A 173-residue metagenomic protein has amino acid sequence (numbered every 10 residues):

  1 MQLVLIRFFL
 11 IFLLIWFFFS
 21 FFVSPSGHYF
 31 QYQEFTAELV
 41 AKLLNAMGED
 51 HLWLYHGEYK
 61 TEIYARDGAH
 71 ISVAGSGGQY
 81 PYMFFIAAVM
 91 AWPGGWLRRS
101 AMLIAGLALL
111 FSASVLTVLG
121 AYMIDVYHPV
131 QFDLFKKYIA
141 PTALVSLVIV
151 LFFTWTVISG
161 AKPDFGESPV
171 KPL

Functional and structural regions predicted by a protein language model:
M1-L173: Hydrophobic N-terminal alpha-helices or hydrophobic patches in metabolic proteins across all domains of life
